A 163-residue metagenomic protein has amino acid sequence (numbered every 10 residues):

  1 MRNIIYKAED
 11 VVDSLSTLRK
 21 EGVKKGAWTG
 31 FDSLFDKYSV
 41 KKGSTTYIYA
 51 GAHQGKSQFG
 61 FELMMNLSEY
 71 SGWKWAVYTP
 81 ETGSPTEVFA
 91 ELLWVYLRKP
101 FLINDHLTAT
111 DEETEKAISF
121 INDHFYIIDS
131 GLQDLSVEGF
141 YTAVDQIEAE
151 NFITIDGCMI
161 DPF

Functional and structural regions predicted by a protein language model:
R2-K99: The Walker A/P-loop phosphate-binding site
D32-D36, Y70-T154: Cytosolic-facing regulatory segments adjacent to core modules
A50, D129, P162: Short glycine-centered, acidic/aromatic-flanked micro-motifs in structured strand/loop junctions that mark active-site
D156-F163: Helical hairpin unit composed of two closely spaced alpha helices linked by a short loop
